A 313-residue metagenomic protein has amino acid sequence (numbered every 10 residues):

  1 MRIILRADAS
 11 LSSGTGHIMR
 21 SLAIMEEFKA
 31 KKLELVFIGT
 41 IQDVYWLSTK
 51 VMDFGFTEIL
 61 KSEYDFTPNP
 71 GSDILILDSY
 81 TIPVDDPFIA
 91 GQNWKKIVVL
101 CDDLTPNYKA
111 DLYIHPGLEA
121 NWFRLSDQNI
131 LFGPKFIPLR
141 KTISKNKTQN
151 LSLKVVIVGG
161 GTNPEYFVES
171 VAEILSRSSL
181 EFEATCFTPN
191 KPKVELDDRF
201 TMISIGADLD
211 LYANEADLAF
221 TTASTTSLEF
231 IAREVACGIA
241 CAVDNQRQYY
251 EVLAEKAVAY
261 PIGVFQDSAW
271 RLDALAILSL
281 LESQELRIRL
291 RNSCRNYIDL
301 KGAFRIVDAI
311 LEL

Functional and structural regions predicted by a protein language model:
R6-E27, T40-D127: Active-site and donor-binding regions of nucleotide-sugar-utilizing enzymes
K109-Y166: A nucleotide-sugar donor-handling region in carbohydrate enzymes
K154-A216: Donor-nucleotide binding loops and adjacent catalytic segments primarily of GT-B fold Leloir glycosyltransferases
L175, P261, S268-L286: C-terminal "capping" alpha-helix adjacent to the active site of nucleotide-linked donor transferases in cell-envelope
N214-T225, V235: Acidic donor-binding loop of glycosyltransferase active sites
S227-D273: Catalytic binding pocket for nucleotide-activated donors in carbohydrate/polymer assembly enzymes
S279, L286-L300: A short, well-ordered alpha-helix in the C-terminal region of glycosyltransferases
D299-L313: C-terminal alpha-helical cap of glycosyltransferases
